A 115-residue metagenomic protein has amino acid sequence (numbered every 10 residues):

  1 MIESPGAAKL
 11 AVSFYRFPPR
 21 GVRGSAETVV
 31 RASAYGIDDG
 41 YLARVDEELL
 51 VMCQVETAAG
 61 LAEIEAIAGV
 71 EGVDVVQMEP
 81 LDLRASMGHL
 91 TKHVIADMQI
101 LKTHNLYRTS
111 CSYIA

Functional and structural regions predicted by a protein language model:
M1-E71, V75-A85: Conserved anion-binding
M1-S4, M52-E56, D74, H93-Q99 (+1 more regions): Catalytic beta/alpha-barrel core
S13-G21, A43-D46, H93-I114: Alpha-helix-loop-beta-strand connector modules within alpha/beta enzyme cores
M78-Q99: Glycine/Thr-rich beta-alpha phosphate-binding loop at enzyme active sites
